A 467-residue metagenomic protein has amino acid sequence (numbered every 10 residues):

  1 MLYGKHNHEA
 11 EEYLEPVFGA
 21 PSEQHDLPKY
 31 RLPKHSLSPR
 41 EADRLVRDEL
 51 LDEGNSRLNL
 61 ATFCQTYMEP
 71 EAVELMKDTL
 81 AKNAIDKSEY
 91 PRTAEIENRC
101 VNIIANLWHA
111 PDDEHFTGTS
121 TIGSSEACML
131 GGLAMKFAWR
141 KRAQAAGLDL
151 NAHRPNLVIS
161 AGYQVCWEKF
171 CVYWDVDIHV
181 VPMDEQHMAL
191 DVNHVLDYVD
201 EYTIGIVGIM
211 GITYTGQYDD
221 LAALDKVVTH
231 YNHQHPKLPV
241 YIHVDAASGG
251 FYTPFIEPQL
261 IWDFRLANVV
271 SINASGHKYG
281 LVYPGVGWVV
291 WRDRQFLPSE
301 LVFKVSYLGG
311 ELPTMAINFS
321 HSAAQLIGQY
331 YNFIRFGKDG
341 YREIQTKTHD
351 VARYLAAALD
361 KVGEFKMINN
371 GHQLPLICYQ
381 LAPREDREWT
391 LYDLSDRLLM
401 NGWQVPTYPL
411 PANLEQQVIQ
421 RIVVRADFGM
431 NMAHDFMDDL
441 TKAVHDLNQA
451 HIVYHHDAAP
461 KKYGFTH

Functional and structural regions predicted by a protein language model:
M1-H115, G402-W403, Q420, F465-H467: N-terminal entrance/gating region of PLP-dependent enzymes' catalytic architecture
H8-L14, T119, G123-F303, L308: Conserved PLP-enzyme active-site core in the AAT-like
E114-H115, A152, N369-L376, E415-Q417 (+1 more regions): Short Gly/Ser/Thr- and Asp/Glu-enriched loop/turn motifs at secondary-structure junctions
Y231, L414-H467: PLP-dependent enzyme catalytic core of the Aspartate aminotransferase-like
D245, Q329, T348, L398 (+1 more regions): Hydrophobic, well-ordered secondary-structure elements that form the walls of internal hydrophobic environments
F255-P258, W262-L374, Q380-E385: Active-site C-terminal subdomain of aminotransferase-like
K366-G402, M430, G464-H467: Conserved PLP-binding catalytic core of the aspartate aminotransferase-like
L398-P406, T441-N448: A common structural junction motif
